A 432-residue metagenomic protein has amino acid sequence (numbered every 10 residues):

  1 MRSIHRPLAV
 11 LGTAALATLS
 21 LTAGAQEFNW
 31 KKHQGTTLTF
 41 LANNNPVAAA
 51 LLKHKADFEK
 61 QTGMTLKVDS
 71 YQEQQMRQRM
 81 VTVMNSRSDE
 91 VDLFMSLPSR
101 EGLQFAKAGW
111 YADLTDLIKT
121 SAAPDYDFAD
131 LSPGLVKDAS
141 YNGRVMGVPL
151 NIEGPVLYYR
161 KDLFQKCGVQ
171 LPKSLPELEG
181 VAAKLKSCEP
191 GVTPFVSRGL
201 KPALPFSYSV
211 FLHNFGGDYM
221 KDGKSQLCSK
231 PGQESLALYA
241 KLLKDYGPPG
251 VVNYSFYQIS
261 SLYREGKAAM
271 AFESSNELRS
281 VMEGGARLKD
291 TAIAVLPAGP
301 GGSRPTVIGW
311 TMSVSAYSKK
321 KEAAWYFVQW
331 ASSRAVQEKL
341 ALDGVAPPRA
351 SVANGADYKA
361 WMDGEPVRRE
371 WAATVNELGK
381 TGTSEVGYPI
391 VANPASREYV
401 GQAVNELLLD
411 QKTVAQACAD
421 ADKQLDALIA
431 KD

Functional and structural regions predicted by a protein language model:
Q26-K32, S99-G154, S207, D290-A294 (+2 more regions): Hinge/lid segment of periplasmic solute-binding proteins
W30-G35, T115-L131, F195, F215-L236 (+6 more regions): Short, solvent-exposed loop/beta-turn-alpha elements that line the ligand-binding surface or hinge of extracytoplasmic
W30-K32, T37, T65, Q165 (+1 more regions): Conserved C-terminal helix/tail region of periplasmic/extracytoplasmic solute-binding proteins
Q34-N45, M64-D69, D92-L93, F195 (+1 more regions): Short, well-ordered beta-strand elements
A56-D130, D162, K166-K173, L262 (+2 more regions): Extracytoplasmic "Venus flytrap"/periplasmic binding protein-like
A129-D130, T291-A294, D343-E398, Q402 (+1 more regions): Long, aromatic- and glycine/proline-rich binding clefts that accommodate carbohydrate-like moieties
K137-L150, P155, E179-S225, A268: Extracytoplasmic/periplasmic solute-binding protein
V181-K184, K224-V252, L296: Glycine-centered hinge/linker elements that transmit conformational signals in sensory and ligand-binding systems
